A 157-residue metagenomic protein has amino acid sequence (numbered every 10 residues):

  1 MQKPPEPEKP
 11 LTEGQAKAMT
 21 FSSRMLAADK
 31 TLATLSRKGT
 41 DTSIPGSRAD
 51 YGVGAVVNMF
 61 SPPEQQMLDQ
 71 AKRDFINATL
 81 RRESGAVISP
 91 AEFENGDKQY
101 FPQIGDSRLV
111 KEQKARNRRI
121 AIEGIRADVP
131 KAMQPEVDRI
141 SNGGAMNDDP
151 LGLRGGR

Functional and structural regions predicted by a protein language model:
M1-G156: A sequence/structure-level signal for intrinsically flexible, low-complexity segments enriched in small
